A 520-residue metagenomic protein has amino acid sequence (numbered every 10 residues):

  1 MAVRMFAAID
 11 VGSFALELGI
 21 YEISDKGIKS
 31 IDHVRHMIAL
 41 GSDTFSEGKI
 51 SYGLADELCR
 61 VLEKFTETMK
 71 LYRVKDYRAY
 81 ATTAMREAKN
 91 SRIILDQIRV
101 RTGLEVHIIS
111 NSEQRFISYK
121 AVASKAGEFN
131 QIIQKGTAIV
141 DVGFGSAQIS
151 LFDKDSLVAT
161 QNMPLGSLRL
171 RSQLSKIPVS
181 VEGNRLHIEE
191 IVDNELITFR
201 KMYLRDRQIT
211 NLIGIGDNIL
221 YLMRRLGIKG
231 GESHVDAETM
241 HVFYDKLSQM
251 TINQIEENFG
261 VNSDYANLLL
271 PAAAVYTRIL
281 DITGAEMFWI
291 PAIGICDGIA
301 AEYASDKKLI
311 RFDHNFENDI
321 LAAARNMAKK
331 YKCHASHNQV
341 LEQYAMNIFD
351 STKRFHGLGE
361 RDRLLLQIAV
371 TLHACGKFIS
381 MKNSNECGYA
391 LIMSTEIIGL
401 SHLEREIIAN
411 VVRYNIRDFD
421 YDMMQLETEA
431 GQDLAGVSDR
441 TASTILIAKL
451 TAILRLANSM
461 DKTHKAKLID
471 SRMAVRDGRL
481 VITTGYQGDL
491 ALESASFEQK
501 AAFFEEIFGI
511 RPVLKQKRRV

Functional and structural regions predicted by a protein language model:
A2, G12-F14, L71-V74, V100 (+4 more regions): Short flexible coil/turn linkers enriched for glycine and charged/polar residues that connect secondary-structure
A2-I31, A126, Q131-A159, G214-D217: Gly/Thr-rich phosphate-binding beta-strand-loop-beta motif of the actin/hexokinase/Hsp70
F6, A39, D43-L71, A84-K89 (+6 more regions): Helical "lid/coupling" subdomains associated with nucleotide-phosphate turnover
I23-S24, K229-G230, E498-K500: Short, solvent-exposed amphipathic alpha-helical segments in soluble enzyme and RNA/protein-processing domains
D25-S42, K70: Conserved ATP-binding subdomain of kinase catalytic cores across diverse folds
Y414, E429, K467, L514-R519: C-terminal amphipathic alpha-helical interaction region
M460-L514: Low-complexity, glycine/alanine/valine/leucine- and proline-rich hydrophobic stretches
